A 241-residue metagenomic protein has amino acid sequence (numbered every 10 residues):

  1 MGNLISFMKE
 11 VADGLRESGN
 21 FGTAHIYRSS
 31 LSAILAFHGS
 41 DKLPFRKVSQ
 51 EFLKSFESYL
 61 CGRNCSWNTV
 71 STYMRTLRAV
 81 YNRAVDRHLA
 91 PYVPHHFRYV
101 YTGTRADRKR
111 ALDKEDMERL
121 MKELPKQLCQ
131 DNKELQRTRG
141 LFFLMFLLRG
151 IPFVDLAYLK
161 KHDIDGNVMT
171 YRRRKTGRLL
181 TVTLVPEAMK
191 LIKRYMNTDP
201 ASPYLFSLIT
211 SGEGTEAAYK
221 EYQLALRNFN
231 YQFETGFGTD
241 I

Functional and structural regions predicted by a protein language model:
M1-R63: Basic/aromatic-enriched alpha-helical hairpins
A24, P125-F143: Conserved catalytic core of the tyrosine transesterase superfamily
A33-A36, R46, G62-H96: N-terminal DNA-binding recognition helix of tyrosine site-specific recombinases/integrases
K54-S55, A90-P125, S211-Y219: Flexible interdomain linker/hinge and immediately adjacent N-terminus of the catalytic tyrosine-recombinase domain
N82-P91, M145-G166: Short, charged phosphate-coordinating catalytic segments
L128-N132, T170-T183, E216-A225, I241: Short, contiguous acidic/charged loop-to-helix segments that flank catalytic cores in large enzymes
Y158-R194: Conserved tyrosine-mediated DNA breakage-rejoining catalytic core shared by Y-recombinases
V185-I241: Active-site/catalytic core of tyrosine-dependent DNA strand-transfer enzymes
